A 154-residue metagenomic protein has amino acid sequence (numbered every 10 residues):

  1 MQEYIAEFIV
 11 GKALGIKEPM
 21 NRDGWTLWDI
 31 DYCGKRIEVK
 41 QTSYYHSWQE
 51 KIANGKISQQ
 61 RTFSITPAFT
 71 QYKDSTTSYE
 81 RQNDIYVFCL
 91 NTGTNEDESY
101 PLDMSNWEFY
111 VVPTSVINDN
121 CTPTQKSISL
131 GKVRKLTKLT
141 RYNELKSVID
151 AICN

Functional and structural regions predicted by a protein language model:
M1-K35, K40-N154: Nucleic-acid endonuclease domains
